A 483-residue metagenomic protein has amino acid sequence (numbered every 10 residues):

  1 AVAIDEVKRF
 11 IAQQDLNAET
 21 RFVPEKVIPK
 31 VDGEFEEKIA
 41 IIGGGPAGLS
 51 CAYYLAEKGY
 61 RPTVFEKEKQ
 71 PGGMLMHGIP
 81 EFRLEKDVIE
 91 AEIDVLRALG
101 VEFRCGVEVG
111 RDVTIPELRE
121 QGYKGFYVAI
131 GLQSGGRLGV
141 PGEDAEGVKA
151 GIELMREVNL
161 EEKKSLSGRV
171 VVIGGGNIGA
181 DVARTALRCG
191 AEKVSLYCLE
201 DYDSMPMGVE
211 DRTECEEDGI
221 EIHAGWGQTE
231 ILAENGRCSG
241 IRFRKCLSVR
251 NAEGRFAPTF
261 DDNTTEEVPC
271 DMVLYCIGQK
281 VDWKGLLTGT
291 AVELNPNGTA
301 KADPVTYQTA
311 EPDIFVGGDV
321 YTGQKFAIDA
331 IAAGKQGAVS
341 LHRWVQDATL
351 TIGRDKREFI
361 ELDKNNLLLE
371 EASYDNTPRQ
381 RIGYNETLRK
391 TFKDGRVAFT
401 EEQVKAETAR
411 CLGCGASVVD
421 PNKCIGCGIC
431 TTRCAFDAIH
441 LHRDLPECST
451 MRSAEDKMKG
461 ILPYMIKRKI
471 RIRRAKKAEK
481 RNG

Functional and structural regions predicted by a protein language model:
A1-A12, Q70, G100-F103, A406-P446: Iron-sulfur cluster-binding cysteine motifs and their immediate structural context in ferredoxin-like electron-transfer
I11-G33, A91-R111, G135-C189, L294-A310: Glycine-rich dinucleotide-binding loop and its adjacent helix/turn
G33-A40, E90-V140, E230-R242, L247-R250 (+2 more regions): Feature captures the FAD/FMN-dependent oxidoreductase FAD-binding
E37-T63, G179-L187: N-terminal Rossmann-like FAD-binding beta1-loop-alpha1 element of flavoenzymes
V64, E68-L99, F103, V158 (+3 more regions): Rossmann-like dinucleotide-binding cores of NAD(P)H-dependent redox enzymes
E146-S167, I231, N251-Q324: FAD-site-proximal beta/loop scaffold in flavoenzymes
T213, G219, G227-R237, V249 (+1 more regions): Mid-to-C-terminal Rossmann-like scaffold of FAD/NAD(P)H-dependent oxidoreductases
G317-V345: A conserved FAD-binding loop/helix module that cradles the flavin
